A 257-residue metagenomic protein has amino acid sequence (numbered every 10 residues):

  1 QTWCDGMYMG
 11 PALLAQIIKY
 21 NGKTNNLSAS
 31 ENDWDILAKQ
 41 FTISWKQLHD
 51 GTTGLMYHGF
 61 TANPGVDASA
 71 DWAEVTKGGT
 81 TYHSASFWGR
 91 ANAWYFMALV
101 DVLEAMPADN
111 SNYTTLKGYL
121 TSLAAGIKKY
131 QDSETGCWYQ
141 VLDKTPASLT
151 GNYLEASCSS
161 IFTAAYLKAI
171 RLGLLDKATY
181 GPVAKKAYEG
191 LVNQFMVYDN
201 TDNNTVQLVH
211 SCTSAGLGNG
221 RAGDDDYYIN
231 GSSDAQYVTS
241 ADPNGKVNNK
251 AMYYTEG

Functional and structural regions predicted by a protein language model:
Q1, S148-C158, T163-Y166, I170-G257: CBM-like carbohydrate-recognition segments
Q1, W34-F60, P64-V75, K117-T135 (+1 more regions): Long, well-ordered core segments of solenoidal/helical folds
Q1-M7, S69-D71, K77-M97, A108 (+4 more regions): Solvent-exposed loop and edge beta-strand segments that line ligand/cofactor-binding and catalytic clefts
T2-W3, A12-W34, F41, G59 (+3 more regions): Active-site cleft segment of glycoside hydrolase catalytic domains centered on the general acid/base Glu
C4, L27-A38, G89, A93 (+6 more regions): Non-membrane alpha-helical structural segments and their capping/turn regions in soluble enzymes
G10-L27, W94-N112, S160-L175: Well-ordered alpha-helical scaffold segments within catalytic/enzyme domains
A15, G22-K23, T61, V100-D143: C-terminal transactivation domains of fungal Zn(2)-Cys(6)
M56, W138, L208: Short clusters of hydrophobic/aromatic residues that line enzyme substrate/ligand-binding pockets
